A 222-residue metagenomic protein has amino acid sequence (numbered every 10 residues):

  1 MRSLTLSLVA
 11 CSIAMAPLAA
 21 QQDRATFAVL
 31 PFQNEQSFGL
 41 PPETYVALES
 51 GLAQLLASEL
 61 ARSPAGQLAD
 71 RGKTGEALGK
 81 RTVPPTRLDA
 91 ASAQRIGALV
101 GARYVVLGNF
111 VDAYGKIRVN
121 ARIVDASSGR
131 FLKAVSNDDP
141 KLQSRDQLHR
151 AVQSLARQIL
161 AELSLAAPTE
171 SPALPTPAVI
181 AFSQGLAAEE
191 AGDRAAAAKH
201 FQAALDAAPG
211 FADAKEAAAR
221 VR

Functional and structural regions predicted by a protein language model:
Q22-A90, V105-D112, L132: Short beta-strand->alpha-helix linker/helix-N-cap micro-motif that forms a surface specificity/interaction loop
G75-A77, V83-V179: Catalytic-center loop of serine/cysteine hydrolases
L174-E189, E216: Alpha-helical tetratricopeptide repeat
